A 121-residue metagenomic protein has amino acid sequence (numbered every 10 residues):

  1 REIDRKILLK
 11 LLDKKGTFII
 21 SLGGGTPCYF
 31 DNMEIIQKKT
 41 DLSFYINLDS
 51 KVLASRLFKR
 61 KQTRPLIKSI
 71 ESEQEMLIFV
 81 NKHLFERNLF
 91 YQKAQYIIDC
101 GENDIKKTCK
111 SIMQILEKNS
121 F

Functional and structural regions predicted by a protein language model:
R1-Q37, K51, T63-P65: ATP-dependent small-molecule kinase phosphotransfer cores that center on conserved nucleotide phosphate-binding segments
L9, A54, Q92: A cross-family signal for key residues in well-ordered alpha-helices that form functional helical elements
K15, T40, A94-Q95: Short, well-ordered alpha-helix to beta-strand connector turns
D31-E34, S55-F58, K110-S111: Short amphipathic alpha-helical segments
K39-E86: A glycine- and Lys/Arg-enriched "phosphate-lid" helix/loop adjacent to the NTP-binding pocket of small-molecule kinases
E71, F85-F121: NTP-dependent small-molecule kinase module
